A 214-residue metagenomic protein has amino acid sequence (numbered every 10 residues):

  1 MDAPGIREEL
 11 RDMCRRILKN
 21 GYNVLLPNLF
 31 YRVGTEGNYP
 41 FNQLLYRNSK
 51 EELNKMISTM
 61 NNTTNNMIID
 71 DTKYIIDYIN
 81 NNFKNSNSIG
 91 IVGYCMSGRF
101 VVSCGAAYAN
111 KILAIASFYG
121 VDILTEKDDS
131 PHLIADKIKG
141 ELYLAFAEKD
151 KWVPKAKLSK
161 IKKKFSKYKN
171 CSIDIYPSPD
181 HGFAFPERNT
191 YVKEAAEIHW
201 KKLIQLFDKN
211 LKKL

Functional and structural regions predicted by a protein language model:
M1-L214: N-terminal cap/leader regions of alpha/beta-hydrolase-fold enzymes, predominantly small-molecule hydrolases
